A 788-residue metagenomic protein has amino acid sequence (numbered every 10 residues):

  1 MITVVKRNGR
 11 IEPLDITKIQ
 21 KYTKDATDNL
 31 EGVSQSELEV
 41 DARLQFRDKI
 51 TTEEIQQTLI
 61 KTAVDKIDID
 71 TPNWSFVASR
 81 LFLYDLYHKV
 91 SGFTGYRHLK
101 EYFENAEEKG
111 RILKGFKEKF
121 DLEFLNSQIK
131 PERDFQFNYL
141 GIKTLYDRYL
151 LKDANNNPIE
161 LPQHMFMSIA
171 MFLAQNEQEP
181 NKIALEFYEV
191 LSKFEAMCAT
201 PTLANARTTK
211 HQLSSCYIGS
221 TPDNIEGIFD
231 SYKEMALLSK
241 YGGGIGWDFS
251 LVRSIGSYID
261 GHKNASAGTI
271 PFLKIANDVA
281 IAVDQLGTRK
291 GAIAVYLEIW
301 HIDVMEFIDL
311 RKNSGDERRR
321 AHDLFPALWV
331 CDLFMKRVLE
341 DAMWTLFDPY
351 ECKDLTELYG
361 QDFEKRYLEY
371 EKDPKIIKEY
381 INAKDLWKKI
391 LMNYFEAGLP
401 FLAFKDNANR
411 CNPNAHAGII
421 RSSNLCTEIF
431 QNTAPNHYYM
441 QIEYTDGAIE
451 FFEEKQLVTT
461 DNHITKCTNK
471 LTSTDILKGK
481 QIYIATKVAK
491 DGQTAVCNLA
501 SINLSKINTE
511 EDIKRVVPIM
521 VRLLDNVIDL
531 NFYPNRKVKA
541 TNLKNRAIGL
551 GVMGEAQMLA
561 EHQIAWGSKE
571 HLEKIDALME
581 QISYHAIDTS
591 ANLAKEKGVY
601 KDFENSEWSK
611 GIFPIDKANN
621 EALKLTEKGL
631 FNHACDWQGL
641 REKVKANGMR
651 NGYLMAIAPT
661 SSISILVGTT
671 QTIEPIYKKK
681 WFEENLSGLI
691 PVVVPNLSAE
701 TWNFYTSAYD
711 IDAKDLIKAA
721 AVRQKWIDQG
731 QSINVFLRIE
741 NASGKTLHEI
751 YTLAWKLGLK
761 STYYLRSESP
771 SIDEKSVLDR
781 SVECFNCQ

Functional and structural regions predicted by a protein language model:
R10, V33-M167, K182-E189: Core nucleic-acid recognition elements
S36-D48, T52, S254-I293, T486-V496 (+5 more regions): A structural-propensity feature for long, helix-poor, extended segments
I50, D65, F137-K152, L191-N205 (+3 more regions): Core structural elements
W74-A106, V330, A408-E443, I548 (+5 more regions): Terminal amphipathic helices with adjacent charged low-complexity linkers/tails
D85, K89-E132, S214-S501, N508-T509 (+4 more regions): Active-site cavity-forming subdomains of large catalytic enzyme subunits
E118-F124, K130-T144, F430-Q431, L524 (+5 more regions): Catalytic alpha/beta core of large soluble enzyme barrels
Q128-T144, R148, N176-K210, A236 (+1 more regions): Conserved oxyanion/phosphate-binding beta-strand-loop segments in alpha/beta enzyme cores
V517-K539, I564-T660, Q731-S732, I750: Internal maturation/activation junctions in enzymes
